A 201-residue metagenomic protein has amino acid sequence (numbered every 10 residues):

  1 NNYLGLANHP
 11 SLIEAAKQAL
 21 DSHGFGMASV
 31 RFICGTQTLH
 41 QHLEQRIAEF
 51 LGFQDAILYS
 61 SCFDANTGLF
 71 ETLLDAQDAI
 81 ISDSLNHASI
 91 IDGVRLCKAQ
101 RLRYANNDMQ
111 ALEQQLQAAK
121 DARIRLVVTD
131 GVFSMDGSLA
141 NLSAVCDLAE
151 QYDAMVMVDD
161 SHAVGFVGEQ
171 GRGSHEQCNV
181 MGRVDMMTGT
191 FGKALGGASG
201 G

Functional and structural regions predicted by a protein language model:
N1-F25, A154: N-terminal "arm"/small-domain region of PLP-dependent enzymes with the aminotransferase-like
N2, L102, N106-V158: Active-site phosphate-binding strand-loop segment of PLP-dependent enzymes
G5-L6, I33-Q37, A88, M109-Q110 (+2 more regions): Short, small-residue-enriched loops and turns at beta-alpha junctions that line or gate enzyme active sites
E14-C62: Conserved N-terminal alpha-helix of the aminotransferase class I/II PLP-enzyme fold
I47, A65, I80, D130 (+3 more regions): Buried hydrophobic positions in well-ordered alpha/beta secondary-structure cores of metabolic enzymes
L69-A88: Conserved PLP-anchoring active-site segment centered on the Schiff-base-forming lysine
A76, L96-K98, Y152, R183: Short, structured coil segments at secondary-structure junctions
E176-G201: Active-site PLP attachment segment
